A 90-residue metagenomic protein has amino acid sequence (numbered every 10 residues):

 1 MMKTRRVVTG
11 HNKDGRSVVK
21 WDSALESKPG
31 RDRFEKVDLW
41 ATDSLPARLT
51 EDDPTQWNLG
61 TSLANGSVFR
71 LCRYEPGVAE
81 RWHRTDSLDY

Functional and structural regions predicted by a protein language model:
M1-N12: Short acidic, Pro/Gly- and aromatic-enriched capping/linker segments at domain boundaries
R16-Y90: A short glycine-rich, His/Asp/Glu-containing loop-to-beta-strand
